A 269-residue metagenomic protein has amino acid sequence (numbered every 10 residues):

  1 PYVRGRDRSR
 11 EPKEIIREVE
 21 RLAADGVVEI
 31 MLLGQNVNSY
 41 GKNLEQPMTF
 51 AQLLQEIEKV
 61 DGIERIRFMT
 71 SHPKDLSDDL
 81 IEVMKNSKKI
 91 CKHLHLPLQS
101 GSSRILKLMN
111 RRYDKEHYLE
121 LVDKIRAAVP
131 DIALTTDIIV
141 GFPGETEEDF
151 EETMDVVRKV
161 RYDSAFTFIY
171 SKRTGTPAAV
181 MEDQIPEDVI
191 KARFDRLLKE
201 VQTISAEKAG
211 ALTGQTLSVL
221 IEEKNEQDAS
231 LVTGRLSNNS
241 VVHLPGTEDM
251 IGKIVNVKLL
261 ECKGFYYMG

Functional and structural regions predicted by a protein language model:
P1-K13: Canonical Radical SAM [4Fe-4S] cluster-binding loop centered on the CxxxCxxC motif and its immediate flanking residues
K13, R17-E20: Ferredoxin-type iron-sulfur electron-transfer modules in oxidoreductases and energy-metabolism complexes
I15, L32, F68, L96 (+6 more regions): Conserved, mostly hydrophobic/aromatic
A24-E147, R158: Conserved SAM/AdoMet-binding glycine-rich loop
G41-G62, M109-R112, K172-T203: Radical SAM enzyme [4Fe-4S]-AdoMet core and its adjacent flexible, acidic and glycine-rich loops/tails across
F150-V160: A glycine- and small/hydrophobic-rich beta-loop-beta segment that serves as a flexible "lid/hinge" or phosphate-binding
S164-S171: Glycine-rich phosphate-binding active-site loops on the catalytic face of alpha/beta enzymes
V180-G269: Terminal RNA-binding accessory module
